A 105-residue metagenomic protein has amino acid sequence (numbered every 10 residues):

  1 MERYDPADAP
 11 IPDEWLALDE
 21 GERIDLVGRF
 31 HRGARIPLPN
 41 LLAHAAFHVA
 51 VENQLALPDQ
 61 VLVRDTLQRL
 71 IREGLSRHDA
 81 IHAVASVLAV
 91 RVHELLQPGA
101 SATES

Functional and structural regions predicted by a protein language model:
M1-S105: Structure-specific DNA junction-binding interface
